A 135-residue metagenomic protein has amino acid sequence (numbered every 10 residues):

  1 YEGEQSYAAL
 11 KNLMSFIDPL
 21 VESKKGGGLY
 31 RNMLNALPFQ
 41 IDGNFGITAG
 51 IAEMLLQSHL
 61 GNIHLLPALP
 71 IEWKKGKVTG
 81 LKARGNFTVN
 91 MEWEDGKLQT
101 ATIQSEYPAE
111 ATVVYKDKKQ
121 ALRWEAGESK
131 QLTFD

Functional and structural regions predicted by a protein language model:
E2-D135: Non-catalytic C-terminal accessory modules of carbohydrate-active enzymes
